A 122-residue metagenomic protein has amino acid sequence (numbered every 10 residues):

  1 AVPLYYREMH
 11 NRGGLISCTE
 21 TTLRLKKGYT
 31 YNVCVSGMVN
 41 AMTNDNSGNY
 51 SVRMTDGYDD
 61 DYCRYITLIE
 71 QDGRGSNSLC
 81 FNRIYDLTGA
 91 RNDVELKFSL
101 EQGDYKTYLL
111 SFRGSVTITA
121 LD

Functional and structural regions predicted by a protein language model:
A1-D122: Extracellular jelly-roll beta-sandwich "head" domains, especially the C-terminal globular C1q domain
